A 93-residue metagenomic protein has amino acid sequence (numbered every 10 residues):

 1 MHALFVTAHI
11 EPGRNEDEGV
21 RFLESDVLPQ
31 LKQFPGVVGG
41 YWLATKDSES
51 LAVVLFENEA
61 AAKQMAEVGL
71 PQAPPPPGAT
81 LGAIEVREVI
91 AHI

Functional and structural regions predicted by a protein language model:
M1-S50, E57-V68, A79-I93: Short S/T/G/P-rich N-terminal loop/turn motif that feeds into the first structured element of a domain
L70-P76: A common structural junction motif
